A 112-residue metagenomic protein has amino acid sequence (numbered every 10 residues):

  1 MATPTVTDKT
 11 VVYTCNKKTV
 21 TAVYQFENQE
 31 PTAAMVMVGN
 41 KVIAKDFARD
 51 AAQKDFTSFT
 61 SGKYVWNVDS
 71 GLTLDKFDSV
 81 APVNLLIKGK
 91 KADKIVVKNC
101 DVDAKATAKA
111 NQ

Functional and structural regions predicted by a protein language model:
M1-Q112: Cysteine-centric segments in proteins
